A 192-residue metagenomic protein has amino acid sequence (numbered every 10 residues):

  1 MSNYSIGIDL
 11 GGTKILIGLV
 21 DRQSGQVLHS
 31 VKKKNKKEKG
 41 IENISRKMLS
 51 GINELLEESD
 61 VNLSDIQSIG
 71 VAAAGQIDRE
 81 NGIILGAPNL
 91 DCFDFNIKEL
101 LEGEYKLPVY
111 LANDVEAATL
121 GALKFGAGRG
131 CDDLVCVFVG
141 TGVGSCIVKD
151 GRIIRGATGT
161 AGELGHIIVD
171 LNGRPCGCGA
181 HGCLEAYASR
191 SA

Functional and structural regions predicted by a protein language model:
S2, G18-V20, L28-V31, G40-I41 (+3 more regions): Glycine/GP-enriched mid-protein hinge/lid loop-to-helix segment characteristic of carbohydrate kinases
S2-R46, S50, I83-I84, G159: Short glycine-rich, Thr/Ser-proximal phosphate-binding strand/loop in the N-terminal lobe of ATP-dependent enzymes
Y4, D65-S68: Structural motif
D9-G11, D21, D78, D114 (+1 more regions): Acidic active-site catalytic centers that drive phospho-/nucleotidyl reactions and related ester hydrolyses
D9-G11, S68, C136-V139: Short loop/turn motifs at secondary-structure junctions and domain boundaries
T13, A74-I77, G140-G142: Short glycine-rich anion-binding loops that position phosphate/pyrophosphate groups of nucleotides and phosphorylated
V31, K36-I66, L184-A188, A192: Adenine-nucleotide phosphate-binding core of ATP-dependent small-molecule kinases
E38-L49, E57, Q67-I69, G75-D133: Glycine-rich phosphate-binding loop and adjoining helix at the ATP-binding site of ATP-dependent phosphoryl-transfer
